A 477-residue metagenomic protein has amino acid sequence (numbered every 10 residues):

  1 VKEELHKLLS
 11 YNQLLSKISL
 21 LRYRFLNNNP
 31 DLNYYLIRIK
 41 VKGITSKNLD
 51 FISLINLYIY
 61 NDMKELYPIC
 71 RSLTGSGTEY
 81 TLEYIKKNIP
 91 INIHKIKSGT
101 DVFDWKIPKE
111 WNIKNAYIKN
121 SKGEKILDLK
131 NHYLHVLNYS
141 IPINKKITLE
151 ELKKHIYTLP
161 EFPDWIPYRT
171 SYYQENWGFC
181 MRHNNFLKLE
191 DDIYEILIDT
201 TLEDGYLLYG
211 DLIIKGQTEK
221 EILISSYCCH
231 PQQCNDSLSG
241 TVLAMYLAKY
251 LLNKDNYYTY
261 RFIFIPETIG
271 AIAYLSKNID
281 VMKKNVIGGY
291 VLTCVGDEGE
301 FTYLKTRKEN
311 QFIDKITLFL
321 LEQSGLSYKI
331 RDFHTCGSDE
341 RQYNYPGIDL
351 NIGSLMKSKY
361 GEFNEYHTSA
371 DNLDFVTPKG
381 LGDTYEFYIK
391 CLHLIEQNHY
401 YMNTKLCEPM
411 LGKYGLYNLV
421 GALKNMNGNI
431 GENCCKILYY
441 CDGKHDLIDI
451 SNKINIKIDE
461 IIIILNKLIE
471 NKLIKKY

Functional and structural regions predicted by a protein language model:
V1, S10, I18, L36-Y477: N-terminal hydrophobic/helix-forming segments and targeting peptides
